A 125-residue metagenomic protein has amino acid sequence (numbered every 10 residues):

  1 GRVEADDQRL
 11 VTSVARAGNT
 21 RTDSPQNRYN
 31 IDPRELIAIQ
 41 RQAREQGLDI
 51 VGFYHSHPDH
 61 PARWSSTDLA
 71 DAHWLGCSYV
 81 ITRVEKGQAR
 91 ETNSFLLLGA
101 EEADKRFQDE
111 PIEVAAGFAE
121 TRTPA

Functional and structural regions predicted by a protein language model:
G1-I50, D59-A125: Conserved beta-strand-loop surface patch within small alpha/beta domains used for substrate/adaptor or ligand engagement
S56: Acidic/histidine-rich, metal-coordinating catalytic segments
